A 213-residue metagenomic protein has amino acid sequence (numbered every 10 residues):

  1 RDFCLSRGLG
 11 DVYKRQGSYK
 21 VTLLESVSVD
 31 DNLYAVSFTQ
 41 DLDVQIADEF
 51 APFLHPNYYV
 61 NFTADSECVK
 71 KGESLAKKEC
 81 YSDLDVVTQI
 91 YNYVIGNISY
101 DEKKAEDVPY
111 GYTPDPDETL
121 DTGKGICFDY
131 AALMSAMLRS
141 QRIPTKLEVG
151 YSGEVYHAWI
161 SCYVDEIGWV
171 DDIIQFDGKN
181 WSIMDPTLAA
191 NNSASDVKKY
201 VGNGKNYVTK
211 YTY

Functional and structural regions predicted by a protein language model:
D2-Y13: Single conserved hydrophobic/aromatic residue that forms the stacking wall/gate of nucleotide- or nucleobase-binding
G17-D31: Short, aromatic- and glycine-rich surface loops/edge beta-strands on solvent-exposed regions
S26-V29, E102, C162-W169: Short regulatory "switch" loops immediately downstream of catalytic or recognition motifs within protein catalytic
S28-L33, E79-D83: Structural helix-adjacent loops and short alpha-helical linkers that scaffold large soluble proteins
D30-S66: Short beta-strand elements
P56-D121, K179, M184-A189, V197-Y213: Secondary-structure boundary elements
V86-I90, G123-L138: Active-site nucleophilic cysteine motif
D129-Y213: Hydrophobic/aromatic-rich core segments of domains that either
